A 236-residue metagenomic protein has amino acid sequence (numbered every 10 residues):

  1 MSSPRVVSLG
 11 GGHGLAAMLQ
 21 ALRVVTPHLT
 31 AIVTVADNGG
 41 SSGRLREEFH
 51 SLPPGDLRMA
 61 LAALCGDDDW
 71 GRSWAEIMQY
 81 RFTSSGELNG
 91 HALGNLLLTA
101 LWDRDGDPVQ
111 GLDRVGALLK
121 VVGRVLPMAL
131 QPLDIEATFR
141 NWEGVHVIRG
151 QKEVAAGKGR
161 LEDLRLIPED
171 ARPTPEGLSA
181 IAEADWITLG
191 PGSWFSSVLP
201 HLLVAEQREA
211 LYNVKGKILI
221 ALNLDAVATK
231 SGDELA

Functional and structural regions predicted by a protein language model:
M1-G55: Gly/lys/ser-thr-rich phosphate-binding loops in alpha/beta enzymes that coordinate phosphoanhydride or phosphate groups
T26-P27, N213-I218: A short helix->loop->beta-strand "cap" motif at the edges of active sites that frequently abuts
T34-G159, R165: Electropositive, gly/pro-rich neighborhoods at or near active sites that engage anionic ligands
G40-G43, T229-A236: Short, glycine-/small-residue-rich phosphate/pyrophosphate-handling segment
D163-L178, L203: Active-site glycine-rich loop that binds ribose-phosphate moieties when present
A184: An anion/phosphate-binding loop that grips the pyrophosphate of nucleotide cofactors and donors
W194-V204, T229-K230: Glycine/threonine-rich flexible loop motifs
H201-R208, E234-A236: Charged helix-capping and loop-helix junction motifs
